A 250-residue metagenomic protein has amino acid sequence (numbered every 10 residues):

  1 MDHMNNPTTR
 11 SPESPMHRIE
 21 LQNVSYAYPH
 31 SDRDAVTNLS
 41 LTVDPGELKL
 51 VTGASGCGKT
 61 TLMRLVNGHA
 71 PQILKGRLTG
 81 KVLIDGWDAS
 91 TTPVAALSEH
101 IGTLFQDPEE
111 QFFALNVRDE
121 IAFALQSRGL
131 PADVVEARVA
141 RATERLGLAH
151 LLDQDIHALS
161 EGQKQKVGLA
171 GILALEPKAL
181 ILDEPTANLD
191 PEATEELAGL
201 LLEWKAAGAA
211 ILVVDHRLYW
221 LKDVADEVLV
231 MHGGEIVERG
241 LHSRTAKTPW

Functional and structural regions predicted by a protein language model:
K75-W87: Conserved ABC transporter NBD signature motif
D133-L151: Conserved ABC ATPase "signature" region
D155-L159: Conserved ABC ATPase signature
E176: Conserved catalytic motifs of ABC-family nucleotide-binding domains
L180-D183: Catalytic Walker B motif of ABC-type/P-loop ATPase nucleotide-binding domains
D215-H216: H-loop/switch region of ABC-family ATPase nucleotide-binding domains
E235-W250: Conserved beta-strand-loop-alpha-helix hinge in the C-terminal portion of ABC ATPase nucleotide-binding domains
